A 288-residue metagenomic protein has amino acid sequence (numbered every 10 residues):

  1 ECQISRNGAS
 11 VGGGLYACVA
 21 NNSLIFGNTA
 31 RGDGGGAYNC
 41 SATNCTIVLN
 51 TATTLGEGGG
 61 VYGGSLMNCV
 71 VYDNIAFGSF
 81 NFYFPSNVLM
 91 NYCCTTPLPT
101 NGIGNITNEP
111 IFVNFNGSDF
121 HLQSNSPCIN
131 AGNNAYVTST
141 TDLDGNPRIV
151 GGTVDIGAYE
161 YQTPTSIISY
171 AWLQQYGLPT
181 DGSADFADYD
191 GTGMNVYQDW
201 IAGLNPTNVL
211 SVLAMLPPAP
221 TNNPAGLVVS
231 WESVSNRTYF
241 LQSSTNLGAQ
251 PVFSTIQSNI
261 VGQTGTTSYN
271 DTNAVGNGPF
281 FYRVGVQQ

Functional and structural regions predicted by a protein language model:
E1-Q123, D144: Predominantly extracellular beta-rich ligand-binding scaffolds that present long acidic/polar faces for carbohydrate
R6, G27, L49, D73 (+3 more regions): Residue-level signal for short segments within beta-strands and strand-turn junctions of well-structured beta-sheet
S86-M90, P147-A158, T192-N195, A274-F280: Extracellular interaction modules
T95-T96, N134, Q162, G203: Short, well-ordered loop/turn and helix-capping segments at boundaries between secondary-structure elements and domains
I103-S166: C-terminal accessory segments
T163-Q288: Short, composition-biased motifs enriched in small/polar/acidic residues
